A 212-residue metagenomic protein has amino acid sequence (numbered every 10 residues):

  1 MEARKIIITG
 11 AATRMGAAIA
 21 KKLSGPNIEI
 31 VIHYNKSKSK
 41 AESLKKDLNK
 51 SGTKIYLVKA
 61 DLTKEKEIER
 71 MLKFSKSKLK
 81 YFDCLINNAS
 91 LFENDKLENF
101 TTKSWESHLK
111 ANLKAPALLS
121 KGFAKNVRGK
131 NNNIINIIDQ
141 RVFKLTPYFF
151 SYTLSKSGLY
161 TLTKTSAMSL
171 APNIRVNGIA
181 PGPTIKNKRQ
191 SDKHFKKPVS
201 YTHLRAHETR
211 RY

Functional and structural regions predicted by a protein language model:
A12-T13: Conserved glycine-rich cofactor-binding loop
I28-A41: Conserved glycine-rich Rossmann-like NAD(P)H-binding loop of the short-chain dehydrogenase/reductase
K38, K59-R70, T102: The beta1-alpha1 cofactor-binding region of Rossmann-like NAD(H)/NADP(H)-dependent oxidoreductases
N88-E93: Conserved NAD(P)H cofactor-binding loop of Rossmann-fold oxidoreductase domains
K96-L97, S104-L109, P198-V199: Substrate-binding pocket helix/loop in short-chain dehydrogenase/reductase
N133-A171, P183-T184: Catalytic loop of short-chain dehydrogenase/reductase
T202-T209: Conserved small/polar residues in nucleotide/adenosyl-binding loops
